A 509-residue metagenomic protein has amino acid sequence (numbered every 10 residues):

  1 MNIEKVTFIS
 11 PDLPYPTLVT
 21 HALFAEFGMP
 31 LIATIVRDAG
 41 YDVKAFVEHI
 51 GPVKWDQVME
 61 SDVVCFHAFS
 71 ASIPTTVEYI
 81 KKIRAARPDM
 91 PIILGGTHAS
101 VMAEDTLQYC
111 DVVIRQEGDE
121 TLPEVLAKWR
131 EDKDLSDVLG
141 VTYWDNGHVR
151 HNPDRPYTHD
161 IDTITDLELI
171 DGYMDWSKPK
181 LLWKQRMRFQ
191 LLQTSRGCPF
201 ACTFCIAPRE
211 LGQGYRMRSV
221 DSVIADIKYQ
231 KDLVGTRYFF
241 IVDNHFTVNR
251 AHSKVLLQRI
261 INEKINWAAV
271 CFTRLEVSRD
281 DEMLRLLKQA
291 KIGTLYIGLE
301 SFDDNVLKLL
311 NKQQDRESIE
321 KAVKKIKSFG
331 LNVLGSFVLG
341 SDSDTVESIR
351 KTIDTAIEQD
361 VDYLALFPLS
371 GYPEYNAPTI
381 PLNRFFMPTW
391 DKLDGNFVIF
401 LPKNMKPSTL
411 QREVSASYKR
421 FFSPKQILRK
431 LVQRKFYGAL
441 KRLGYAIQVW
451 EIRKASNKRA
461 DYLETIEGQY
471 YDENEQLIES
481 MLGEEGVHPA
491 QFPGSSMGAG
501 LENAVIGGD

Functional and structural regions predicted by a protein language model:
N2-F8, R37-D42, Q57, D89 (+2 more regions): Radical SAM enzyme core and accessory elements
E4-K5, I32-D160, P368-E374: Glycine-rich beta-alpha loop elements in corrinoid/cobalamin-binding modules across cobalamin-dependent enzymes
K5, V63, V112, T236-Y238 (+2 more regions): Residues at the N-termini of beta-strands
D12-L13, V138, W144-T194: N-terminal [4Fe-4S]-dependent radical SAM core
Y15, F200, A251, N305 (+4 more regions): Flexible glycine/acidic-rich beta-alpha junction loops that bind and position SAM and/or redox cofactors in anaerobic
Y15-M29: Glycine- and acidic-residue-enriched helix-capping/strand-helix junction motifs
A103-Q108, S343-E358: Catalytic cores of alpha/beta
E168-L334, S341, D354: Radical SAM [4Fe-4S] cluster-binding motif and immediate context
